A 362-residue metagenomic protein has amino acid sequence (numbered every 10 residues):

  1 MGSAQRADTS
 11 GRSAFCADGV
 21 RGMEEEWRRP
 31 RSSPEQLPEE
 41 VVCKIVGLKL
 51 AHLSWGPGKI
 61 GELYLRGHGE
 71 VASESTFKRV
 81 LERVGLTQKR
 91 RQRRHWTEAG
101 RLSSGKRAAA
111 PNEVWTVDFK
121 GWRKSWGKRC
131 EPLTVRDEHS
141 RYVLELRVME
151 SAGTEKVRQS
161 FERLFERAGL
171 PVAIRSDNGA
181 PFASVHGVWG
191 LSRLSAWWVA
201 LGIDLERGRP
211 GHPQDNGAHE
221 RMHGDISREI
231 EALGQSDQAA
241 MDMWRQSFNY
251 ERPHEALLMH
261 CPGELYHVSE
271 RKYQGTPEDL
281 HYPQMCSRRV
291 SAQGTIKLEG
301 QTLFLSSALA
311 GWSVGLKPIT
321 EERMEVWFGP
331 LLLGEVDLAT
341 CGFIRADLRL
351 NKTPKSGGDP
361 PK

Functional and structural regions predicted by a protein language model:
M1-S32, W198-A200: Basic, low-complexity segments
D8-G11, G19, K44-I45, I60 (+13 more regions): Mobile genetic element proteins and their domesticated derivatives, centered on retroelements and DNA transposons
V20-V114, S192-S195, C261-E270: Basic, flexible linker segments flanking DNA-binding modules in nucleic acid-interacting mobile-element proteins
Q36, C43, E70-V71, R79-Y142 (+4 more regions): Mobile-element integrase/transposase regions, centering on the N-terminal DNA-binding/Zn-coordinating module
L144-E145, G334: A structural microfeature
A152, L164-V188, R209-G211, N216 (+1 more regions): Acidic/histidine-rich, metal-coordinating catalytic segments
L194-L258, P262-Q274, G315, I319-T320: Charged alpha-helix within mobile-element recombinases
N249-K362: C-terminal, beta-rich DNA-binding module of retroviral/retroelements integrases
